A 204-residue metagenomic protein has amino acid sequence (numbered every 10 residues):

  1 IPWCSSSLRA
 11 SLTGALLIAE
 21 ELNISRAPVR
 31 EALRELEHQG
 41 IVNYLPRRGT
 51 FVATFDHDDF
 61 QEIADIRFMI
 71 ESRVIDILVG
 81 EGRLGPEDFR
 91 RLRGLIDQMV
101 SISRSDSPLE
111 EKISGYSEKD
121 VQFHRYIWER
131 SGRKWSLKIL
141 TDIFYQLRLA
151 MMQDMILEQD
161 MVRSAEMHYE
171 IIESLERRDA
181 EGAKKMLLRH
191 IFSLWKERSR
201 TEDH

Functional and structural regions predicted by a protein language model:
I1-G80, D203-H204: Short linear motifs at protein or domain termini
I77, Y126, E197: Short alpha-helical functional segments enriched in proximate histidine and acidic residues
P86-Q153, E166-S174, G182-S193: Conserved amphipathic alpha-helical segments that form helical-bundle/coiled-coil interaction surfaces
S114, Q159-V162: Short helix-capping and inter-helix turn/linker motifs at the boundaries of alpha-helical repeat units
H190-D203: Short, charge-rich amphipathic alpha-helical segments embedded in non-transmembrane helical bundles/solenoids
